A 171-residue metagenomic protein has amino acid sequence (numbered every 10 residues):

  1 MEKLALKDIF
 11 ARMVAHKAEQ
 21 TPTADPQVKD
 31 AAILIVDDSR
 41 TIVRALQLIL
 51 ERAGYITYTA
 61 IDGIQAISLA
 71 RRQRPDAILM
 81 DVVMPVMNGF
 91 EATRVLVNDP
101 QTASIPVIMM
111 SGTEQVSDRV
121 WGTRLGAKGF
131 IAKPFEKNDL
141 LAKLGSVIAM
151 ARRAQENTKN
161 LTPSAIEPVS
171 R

Functional and structural regions predicted by a protein language model:
A5-D8, F135-G145, E156: C-terminal output helix
R44-R52: Charged docking surfaces used in two-component/phosphorelay signaling
G54-I61, L69: Short hydrophobic/Thr-rich beta-strand motif most characteristic of the beta2 strand and flanking loop of CheY-like
Q73-L79: Active-site beta3 strand of CheY-like receiver
M84: Receiver (REC) domain active-site loop signature in two-component systems and cognate sites in sensor histidine kinases
K128: Short, glycine/charged-rich "phosphate-handling" switch motifs in NTP-dependent and phosphotransfer domains
